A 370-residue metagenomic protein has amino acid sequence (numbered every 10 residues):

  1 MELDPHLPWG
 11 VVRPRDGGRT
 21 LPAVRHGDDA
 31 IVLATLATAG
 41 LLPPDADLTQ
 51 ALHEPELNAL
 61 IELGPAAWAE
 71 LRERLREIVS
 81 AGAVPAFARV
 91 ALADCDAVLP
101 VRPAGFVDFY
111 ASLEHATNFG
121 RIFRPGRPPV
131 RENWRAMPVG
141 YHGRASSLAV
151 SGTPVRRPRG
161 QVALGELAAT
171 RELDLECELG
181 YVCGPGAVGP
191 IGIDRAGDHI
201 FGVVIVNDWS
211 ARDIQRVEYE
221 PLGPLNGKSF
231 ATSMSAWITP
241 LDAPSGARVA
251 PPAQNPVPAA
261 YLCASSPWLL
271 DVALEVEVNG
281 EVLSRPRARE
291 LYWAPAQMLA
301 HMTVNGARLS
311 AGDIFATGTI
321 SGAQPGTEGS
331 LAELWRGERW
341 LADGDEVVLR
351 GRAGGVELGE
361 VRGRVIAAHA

Functional and structural regions predicted by a protein language model:
M1-P14, R25, A37, L41-R285 (+1 more regions): Active-site microenvironments in enzyme catalytic cores
T20-R25, V361-R364: Short beta-strand-centered aromatic/proline hotspots
V24, V276-E277, G351, G359: Short aromatic-centered micro-motifs
E281-A307, I314: C-terminal structural cap/anchor segments
A296-A300, S310-G344, L349-R352, G359-R362: Active-site pocket scaffolds in enzymes
